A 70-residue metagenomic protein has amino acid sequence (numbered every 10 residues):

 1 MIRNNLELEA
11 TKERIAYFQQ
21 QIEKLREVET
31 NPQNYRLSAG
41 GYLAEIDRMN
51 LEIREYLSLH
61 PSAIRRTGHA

Functional and structural regions predicted by a protein language model:
M1-E13: Short, charge/polar-rich alpha-helical segments
T11, I15-R26, M49, I53-Y56: Non-transmembrane amphipathic alpha-helical segments
Q33-A63: Short, charge-rich amphipathic interface segments used for partner binding and complex assembly
T67-A70: Domain-scale macromolecular recognition modules
